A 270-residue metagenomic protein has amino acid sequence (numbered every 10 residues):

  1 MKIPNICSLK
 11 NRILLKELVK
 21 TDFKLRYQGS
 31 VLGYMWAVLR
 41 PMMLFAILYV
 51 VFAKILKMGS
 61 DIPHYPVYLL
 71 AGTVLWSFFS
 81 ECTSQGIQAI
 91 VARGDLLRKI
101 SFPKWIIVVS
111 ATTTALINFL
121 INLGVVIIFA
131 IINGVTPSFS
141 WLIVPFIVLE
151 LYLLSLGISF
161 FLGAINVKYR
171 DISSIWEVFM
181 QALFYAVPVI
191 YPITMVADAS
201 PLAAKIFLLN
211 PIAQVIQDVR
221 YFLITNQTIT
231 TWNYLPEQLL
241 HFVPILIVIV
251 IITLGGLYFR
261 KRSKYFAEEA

Functional and structural regions predicted by a protein language model:
M1-A270: Hydrophobic transmembrane alpha-helices and immediately adjacent juxtamembrane helices of multi-pass inner-membrane
